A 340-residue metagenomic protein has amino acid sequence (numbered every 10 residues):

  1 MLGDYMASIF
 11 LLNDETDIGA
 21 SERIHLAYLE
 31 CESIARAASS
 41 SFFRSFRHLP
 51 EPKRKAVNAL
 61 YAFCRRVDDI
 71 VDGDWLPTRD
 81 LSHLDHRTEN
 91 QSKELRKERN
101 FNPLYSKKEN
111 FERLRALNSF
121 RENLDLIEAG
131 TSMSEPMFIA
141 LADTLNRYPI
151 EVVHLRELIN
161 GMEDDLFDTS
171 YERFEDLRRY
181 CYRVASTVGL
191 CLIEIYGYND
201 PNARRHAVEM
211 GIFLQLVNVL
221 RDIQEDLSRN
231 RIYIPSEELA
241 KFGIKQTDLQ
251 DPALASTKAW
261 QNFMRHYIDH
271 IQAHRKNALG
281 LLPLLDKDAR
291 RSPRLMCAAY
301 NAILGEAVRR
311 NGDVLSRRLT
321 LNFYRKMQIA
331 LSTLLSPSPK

Functional and structural regions predicted by a protein language model:
M1-Q215, L220, Q224-K340: Catalytic cores of Mg2+-dependent Asp-rich isoprenoid enzymes
